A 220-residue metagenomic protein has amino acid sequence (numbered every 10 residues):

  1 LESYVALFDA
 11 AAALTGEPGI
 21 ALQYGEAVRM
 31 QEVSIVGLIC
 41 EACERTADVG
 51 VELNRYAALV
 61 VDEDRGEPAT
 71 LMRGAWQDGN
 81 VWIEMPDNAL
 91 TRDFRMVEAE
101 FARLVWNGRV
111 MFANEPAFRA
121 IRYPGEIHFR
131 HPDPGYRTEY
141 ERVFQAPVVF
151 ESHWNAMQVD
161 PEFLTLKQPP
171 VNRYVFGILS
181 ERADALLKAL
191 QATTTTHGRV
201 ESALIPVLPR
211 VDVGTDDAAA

Functional and structural regions predicted by a protein language model:
L1-N80, E84: N-terminal low-complexity or simple alpha-helical regulatory segments that function as activation/interaction modules
S3, R45, V49, R92 (+3 more regions): Short amphipathic alpha-helical segments
Y4, I35, A42, D93 (+2 more regions): Residue-level recognition of alpha-helical structural elements
S34-C40, P86-L90, T165, L186-L187: Short hinge/gating elements
L53, V97-L104, F176-A183: Short amphipathic C-terminal alpha-helix that caps PH/PH-like domains
L59-E67, A113-F118, L190: Active-site phosphate-binding and catalytic loops of NTP-dependent enzymes
A69-L164: DNA-contacting interfaces and partner/effector-binding or oligomerization modules in DNA-centric proteins
P134-A220: Extended mid-to-C-terminal alpha-helical interaction segments
